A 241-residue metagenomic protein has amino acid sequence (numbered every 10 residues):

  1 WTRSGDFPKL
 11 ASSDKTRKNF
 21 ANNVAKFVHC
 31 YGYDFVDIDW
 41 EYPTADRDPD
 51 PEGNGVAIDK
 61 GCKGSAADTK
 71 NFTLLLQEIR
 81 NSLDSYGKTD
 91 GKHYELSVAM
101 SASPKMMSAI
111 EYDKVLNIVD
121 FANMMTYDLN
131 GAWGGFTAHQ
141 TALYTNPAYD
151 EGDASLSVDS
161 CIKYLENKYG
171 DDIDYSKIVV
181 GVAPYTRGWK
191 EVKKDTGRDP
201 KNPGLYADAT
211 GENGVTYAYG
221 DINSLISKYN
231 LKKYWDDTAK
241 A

Functional and structural regions predicted by a protein language model:
W1-V28, N54: Glycan-recognition patch characteristic of GH18 chitinases/ENGases and related GlcNAc/peptidoglycan-binding proteins
L10, R17-K18, K26, R80-V98 (+2 more regions): Non-catalytic accessory regions flanking glycosidase/transglycosidase catalytic cores in CAZymes
Y31-A45: Mobile, glycine-rich extracellular loop/lid and propeptide segments that shape or gate substrate/ligand access
T44-I222: Substrate-binding surface in catalytic domains of secreted glycosidases
G211-A241: Hydrophobic, secondary-structure "cap" segments at the distal end of domains
